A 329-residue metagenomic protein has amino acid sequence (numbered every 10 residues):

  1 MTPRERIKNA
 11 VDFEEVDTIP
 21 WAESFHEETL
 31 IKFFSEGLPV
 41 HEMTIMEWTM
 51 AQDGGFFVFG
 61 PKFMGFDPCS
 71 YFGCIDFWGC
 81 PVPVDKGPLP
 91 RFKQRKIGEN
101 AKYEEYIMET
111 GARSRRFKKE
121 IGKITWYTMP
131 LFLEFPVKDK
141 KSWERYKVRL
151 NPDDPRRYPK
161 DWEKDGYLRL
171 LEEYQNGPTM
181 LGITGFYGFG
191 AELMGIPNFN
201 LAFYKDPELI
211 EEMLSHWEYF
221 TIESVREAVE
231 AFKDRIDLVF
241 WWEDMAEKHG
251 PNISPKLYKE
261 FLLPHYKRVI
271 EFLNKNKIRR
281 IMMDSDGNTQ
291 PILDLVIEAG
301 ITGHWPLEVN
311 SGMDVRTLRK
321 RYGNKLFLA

Functional and structural regions predicted by a protein language model:
M1-E42, E105-M108, R113-K119, M129-A329: Active-site loop segments of alpha/beta catalytic cores
E15, F66-P68, G98, E109-T110: Short, solvent-exposed loop/edge-beta patches enriched in aromatic
K32-P90: Segments that shape or occlude catalytic/ligand-binding pockets
K86-Y103, E109-T110: Short, ordered beta-strand-loop transition motifs
W126: Short, flexible helix-loop junctions that flank or precede catalytic/ligand sites
